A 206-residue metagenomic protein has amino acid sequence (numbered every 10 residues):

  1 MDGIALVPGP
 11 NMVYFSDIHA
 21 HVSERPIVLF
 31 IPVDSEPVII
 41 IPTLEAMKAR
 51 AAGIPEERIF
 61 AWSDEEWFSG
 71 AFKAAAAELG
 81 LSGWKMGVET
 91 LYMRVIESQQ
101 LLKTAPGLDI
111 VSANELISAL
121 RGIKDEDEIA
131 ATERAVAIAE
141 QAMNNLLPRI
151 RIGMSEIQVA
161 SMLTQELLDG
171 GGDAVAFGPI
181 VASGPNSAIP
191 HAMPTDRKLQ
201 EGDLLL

Functional and structural regions predicted by a protein language model:
M1-Q141: A composition/biophysics-driven feature that prefers long, compositionally simple stretches
M12-S23, N114-A119, I123, M154-L206: Short catalytic-site patches enriched in acidic/histidine residues that coordinate or position cofactors/metals
A75, Q100-G107, R149, M162 (+2 more regions): Alpha-helical structural signal in soluble globular domains
V136-M143, E156, T164: Active-site pocket-lining segments that scaffold enzyme catalytic pockets across diverse folds
L147-M154: C-terminal helix-coil-helix/basic helical segment that borders enzyme active sites and/or dimer interfaces and provides
